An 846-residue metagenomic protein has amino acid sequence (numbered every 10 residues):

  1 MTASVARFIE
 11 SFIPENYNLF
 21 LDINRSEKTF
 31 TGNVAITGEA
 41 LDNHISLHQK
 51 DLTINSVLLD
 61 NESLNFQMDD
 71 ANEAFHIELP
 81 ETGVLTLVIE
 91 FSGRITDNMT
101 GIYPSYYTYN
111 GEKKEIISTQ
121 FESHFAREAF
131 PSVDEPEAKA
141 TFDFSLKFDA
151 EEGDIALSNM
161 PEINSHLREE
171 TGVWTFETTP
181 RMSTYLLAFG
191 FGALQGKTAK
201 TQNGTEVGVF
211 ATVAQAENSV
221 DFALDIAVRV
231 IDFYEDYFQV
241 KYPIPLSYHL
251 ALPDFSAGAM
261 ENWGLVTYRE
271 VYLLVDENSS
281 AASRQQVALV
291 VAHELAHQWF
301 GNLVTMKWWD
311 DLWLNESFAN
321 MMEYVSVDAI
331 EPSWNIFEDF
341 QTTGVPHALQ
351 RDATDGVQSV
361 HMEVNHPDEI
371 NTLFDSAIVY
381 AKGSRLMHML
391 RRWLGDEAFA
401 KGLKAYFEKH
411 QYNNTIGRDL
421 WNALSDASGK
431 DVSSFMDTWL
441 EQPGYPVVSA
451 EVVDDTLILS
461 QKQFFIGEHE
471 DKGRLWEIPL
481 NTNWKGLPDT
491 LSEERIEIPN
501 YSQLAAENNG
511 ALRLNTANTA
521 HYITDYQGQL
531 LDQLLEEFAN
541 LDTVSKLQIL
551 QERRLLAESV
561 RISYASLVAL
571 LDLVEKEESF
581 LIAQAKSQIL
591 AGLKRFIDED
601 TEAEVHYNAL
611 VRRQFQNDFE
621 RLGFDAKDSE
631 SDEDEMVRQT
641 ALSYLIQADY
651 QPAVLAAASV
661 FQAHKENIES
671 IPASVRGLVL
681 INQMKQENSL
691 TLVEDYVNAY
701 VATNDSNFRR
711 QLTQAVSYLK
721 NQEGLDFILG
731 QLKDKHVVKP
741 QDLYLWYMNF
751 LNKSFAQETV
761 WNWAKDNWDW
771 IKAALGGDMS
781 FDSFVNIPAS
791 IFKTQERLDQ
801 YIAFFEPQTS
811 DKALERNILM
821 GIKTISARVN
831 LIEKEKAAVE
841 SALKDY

Functional and structural regions predicted by a protein language model:
M1-P245, V360, H366, D375-A381 (+11 more regions): Acidic/His-enriched low-complexity segments
F12-E15, M99-Y103, E177-F191, D225 (+16 more regions): Short, mixed-charge, low-aromatic patches
S26-K28, P136, A257-A259, N704-D705: Short glycine/serine/proline-enriched coil/turn segments at secondary-structure junctions
Q49, V291, V716: Small/polar loops that bind or transfer phosphate-bearing groups
E73-F75, W263, R676-L680: Short glycine-rich loop/turn motifs
E112, K200-G204, V266-T267, T354-H361 (+1 more regions): Short alpha-helical hairpin
K147, A211, A296, E363-P367 (+3 more regions): Non-catalytic accessory/interaction domains
F176, V209-E470, G592, E599-R621 (+2 more regions): Hydrophobic alpha-helical and helix-loop surface patches within well-folded domains that function as non-catalytic
